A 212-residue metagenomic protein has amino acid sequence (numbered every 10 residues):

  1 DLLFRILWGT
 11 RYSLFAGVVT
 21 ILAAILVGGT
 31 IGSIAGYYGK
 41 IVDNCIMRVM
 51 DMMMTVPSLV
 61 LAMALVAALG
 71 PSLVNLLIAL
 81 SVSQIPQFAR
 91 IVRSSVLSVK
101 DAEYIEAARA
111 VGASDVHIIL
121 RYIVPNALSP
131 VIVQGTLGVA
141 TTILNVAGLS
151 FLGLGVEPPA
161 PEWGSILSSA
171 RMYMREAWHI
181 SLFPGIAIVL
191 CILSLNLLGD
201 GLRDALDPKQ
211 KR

Functional and structural regions predicted by a protein language model:
L3-Y37: Transmembrane alpha-helix signature in integral membrane proteins
I6, T10, L14, C45 (+7 more regions): Hydrophobic alpha-helical elements at and bordering transmembrane segments of multi-pass membrane proteins
G9, S13, I21, T30 (+4 more regions): Residue-level signal for discrete positions within transmembrane alpha-helices of multi-pass small-molecule
L26-G28, G36-Y37, V42-S98, I132: Generic hydrophobic transmembrane alpha-helix motif, especially the helices
S33, A62-A67, L76, L80 (+3 more regions): Transmembrane alpha-helix boundary and packing residues in multipass membrane permease domains and related
L65-A68, L80-S81, S95-V96, L144-A187: Glycine-rich helix-loop "coupling/hinge" segments at transmembrane-helix boundaries in multipass transporters
V66, L73, L80-S83, S129-V139 (+1 more regions): C-terminal transmembrane helix and the adjacent membrane-cytosol boundary/short C-terminal tail of inner/organellar
